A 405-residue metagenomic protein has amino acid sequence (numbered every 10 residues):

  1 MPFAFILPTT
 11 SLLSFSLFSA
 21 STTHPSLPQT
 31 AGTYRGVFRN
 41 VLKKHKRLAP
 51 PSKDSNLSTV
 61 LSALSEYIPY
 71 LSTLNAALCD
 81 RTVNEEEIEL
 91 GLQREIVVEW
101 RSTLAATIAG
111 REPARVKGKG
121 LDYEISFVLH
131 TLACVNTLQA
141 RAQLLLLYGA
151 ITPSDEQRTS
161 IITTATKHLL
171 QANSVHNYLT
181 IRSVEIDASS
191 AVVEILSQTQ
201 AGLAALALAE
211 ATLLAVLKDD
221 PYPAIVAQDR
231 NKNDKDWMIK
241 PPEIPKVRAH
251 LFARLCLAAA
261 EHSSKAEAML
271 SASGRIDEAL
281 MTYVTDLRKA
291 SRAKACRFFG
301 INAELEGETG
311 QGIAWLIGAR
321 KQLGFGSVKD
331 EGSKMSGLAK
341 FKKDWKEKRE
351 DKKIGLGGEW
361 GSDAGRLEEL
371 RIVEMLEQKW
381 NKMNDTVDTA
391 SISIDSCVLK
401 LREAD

Functional and structural regions predicted by a protein language model:
M1-L129: Extreme N-terminal leader/anchor segments
T33, T59, A63-E66, Y70-T73 (+9 more regions): Charged, amphipathic alpha-helical oligomerization/scaffolding segments
N84-G110, I161-D187, A253-S273, W315-L316: Helix-turn-helix repeat elements of alpha-solenoid scaffolds
R111, G118, Q139-Y178, V184-A191 (+2 more regions): Short coil/linker segments at helix-helix boundaries
R111-D122, N177-T199, A268-T282: Flexible helix-coil transition and linker loops at the boundaries of alpha-helical arrays
E124, T131, L138, Q200-A207 (+4 more regions): "A position-specific structural signal for the A-helix of alpha-solenoid helical repeats
I225-D405: Membrane-proximal bilayer-interacting regions
